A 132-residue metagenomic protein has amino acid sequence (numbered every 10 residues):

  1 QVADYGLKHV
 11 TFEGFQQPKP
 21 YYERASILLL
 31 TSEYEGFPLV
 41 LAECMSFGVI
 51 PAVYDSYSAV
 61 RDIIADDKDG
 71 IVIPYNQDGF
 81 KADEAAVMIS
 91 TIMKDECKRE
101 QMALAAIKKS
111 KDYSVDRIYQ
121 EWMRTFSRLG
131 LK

Functional and structural regions predicted by a protein language model:
Q1-F15: Nucleotide-activated donor-binding/catalytic signature segment of Leloir-type glycosyltransferases, i.e., the conserved
E13-A25, S46, A65: Short acidic alpha-helix that forms the nucleotide-activated donor recognition element in Leloir-type transferases
L28-L29, A52: A short hydrophobic beta-strand element within the catalytic core of glycosyltransferases that build diverse glycans
E33: Aromatic "clamp/platform" in nucleotide-sugar-dependent glycosyltransferases that forms part of the donor/acceptor
I50-Y54, I64: Short hydrophobic beta-strand element within catalytic cores of glycosyltransferases and related nucleotide-activated
R61-S90: Change "using UDP/GDP/dTDP sugars" to "using nucleotide sugars
T91, K98-D112, R124: A short, well-ordered alpha-helix in the C-terminal region of glycosyltransferases
V115-K132: C-terminal alpha-helical cap of glycosyltransferases
